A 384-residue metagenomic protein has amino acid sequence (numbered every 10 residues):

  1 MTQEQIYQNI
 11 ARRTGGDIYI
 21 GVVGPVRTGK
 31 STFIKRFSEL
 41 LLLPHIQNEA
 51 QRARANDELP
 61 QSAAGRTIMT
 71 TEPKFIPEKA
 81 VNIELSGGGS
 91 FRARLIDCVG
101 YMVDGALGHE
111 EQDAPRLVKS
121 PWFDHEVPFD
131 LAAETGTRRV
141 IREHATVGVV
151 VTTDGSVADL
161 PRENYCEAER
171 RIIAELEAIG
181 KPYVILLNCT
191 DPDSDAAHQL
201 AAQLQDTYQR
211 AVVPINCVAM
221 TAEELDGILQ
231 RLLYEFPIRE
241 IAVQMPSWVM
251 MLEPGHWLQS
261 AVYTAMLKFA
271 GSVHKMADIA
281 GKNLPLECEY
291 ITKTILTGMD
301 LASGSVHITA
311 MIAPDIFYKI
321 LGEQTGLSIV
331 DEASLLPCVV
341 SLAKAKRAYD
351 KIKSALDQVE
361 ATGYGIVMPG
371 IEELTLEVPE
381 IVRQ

Functional and structural regions predicted by a protein language model:
M1-E126, R142: Conserved G1/Walker A P-loop phosphate-binding module
Q3-Y7, R12-T14, I18-R27, R36-L40 (+2 more regions): P-loop NTP-binding site
E84-G89, V140-H144, E175-I179, D206: Conserved catalytic network of the ASCE P-loop NTPase/AAA+ motor domain
V99-V103, D154-V157, T190-D193, V218-T221 (+1 more regions): Conserved nucleotide-binding/hydrolysis micro-motifs of P-loop NTPases
G105-G108, D159-N164, S194-H198: Conserved ATPase-coupling elements of RecA-like P-loop NTPase cores
A106-D159, E175-L176: Inter-motif core of Ras-like GTPase G domains
N164-R170: Charged helix-capping and loop-helix junction motifs
R171-V184, C189-H256: Canonical P-loop GTPase G-domain recognition
